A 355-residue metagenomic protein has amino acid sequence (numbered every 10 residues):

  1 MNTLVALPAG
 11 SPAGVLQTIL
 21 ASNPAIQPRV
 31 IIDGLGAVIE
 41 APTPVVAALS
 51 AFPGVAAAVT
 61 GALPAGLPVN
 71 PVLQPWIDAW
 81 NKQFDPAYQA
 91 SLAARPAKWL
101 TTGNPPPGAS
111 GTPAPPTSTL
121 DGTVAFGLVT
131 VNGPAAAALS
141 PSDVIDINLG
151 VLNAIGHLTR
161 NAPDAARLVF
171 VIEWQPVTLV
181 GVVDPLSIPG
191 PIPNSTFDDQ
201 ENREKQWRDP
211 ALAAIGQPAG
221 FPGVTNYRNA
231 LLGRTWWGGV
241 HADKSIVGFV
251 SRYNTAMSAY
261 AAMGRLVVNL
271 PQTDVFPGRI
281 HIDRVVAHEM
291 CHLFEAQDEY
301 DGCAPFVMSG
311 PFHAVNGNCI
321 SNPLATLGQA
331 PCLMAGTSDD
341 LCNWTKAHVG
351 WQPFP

Functional and structural regions predicted by a protein language model:
M1-A37, T43-P113: Autoinhibitory N-terminal propeptides
G111-V240: Propeptide-to-catalytic entry region of secreted or membrane-anchored zinc metalloproteases
A114-T117, E299-P355: Replace "(M1/M4/M9/M12/WLM)" with "(e.g., M1/M4/M8/M9/M12/M26/WLM)" and add "not limited to" to clarify scope
G122-G127, A242-V247, G264-V267, Q297 (+1 more regions): Loop/turn elements at helix/coil->beta-strand transitions in domains of secreted/extracellular proteins
V129-P134, F249-T255, Q272-T273, A296 (+1 more regions): Active-site-proximal beta-strand/loop segments in catalytic clefts of secreted hydrolases
R252-V267, C319-I320: Catalytic zinc-binding patch centered on the HExxH motif and its immediate surroundings that defines zinc-dependent
L266-A287: Short pre-active-site segment immediately N-terminal to the catalytic Zn-binding motif
R284-E299: Active-site recognition of the HExxH zinc-binding catalytic motif
